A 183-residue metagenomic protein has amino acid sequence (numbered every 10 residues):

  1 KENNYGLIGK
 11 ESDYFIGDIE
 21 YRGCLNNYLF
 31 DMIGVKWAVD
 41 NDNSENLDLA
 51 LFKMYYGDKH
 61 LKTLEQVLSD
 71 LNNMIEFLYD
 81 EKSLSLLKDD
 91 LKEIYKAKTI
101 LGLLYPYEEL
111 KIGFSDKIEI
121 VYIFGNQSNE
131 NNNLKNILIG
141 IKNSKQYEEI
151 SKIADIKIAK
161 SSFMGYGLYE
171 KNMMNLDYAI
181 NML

Functional and structural regions predicted by a protein language model:
K1-L183: Charged, terminal alpha-helix-loop-beta segments that serve as non-catalytic nucleic-acid engagement and/or assembly
